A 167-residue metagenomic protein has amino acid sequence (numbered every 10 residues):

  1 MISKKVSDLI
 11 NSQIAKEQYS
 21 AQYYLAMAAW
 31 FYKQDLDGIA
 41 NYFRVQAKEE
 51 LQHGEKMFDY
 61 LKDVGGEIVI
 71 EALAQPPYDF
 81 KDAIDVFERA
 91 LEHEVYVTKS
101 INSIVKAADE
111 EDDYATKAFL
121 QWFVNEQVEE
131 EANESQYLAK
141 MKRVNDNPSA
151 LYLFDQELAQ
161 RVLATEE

Functional and structural regions predicted by a protein language model:
M1-E167: Iron-associated oxidoreductase/ferritin-like identity signal
